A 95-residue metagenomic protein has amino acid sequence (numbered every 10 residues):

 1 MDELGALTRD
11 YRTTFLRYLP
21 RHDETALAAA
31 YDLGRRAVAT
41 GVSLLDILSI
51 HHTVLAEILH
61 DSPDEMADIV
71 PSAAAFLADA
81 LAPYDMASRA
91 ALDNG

Functional and structural regions predicted by a protein language model:
M1-N94: Non-catalytic regulatory/interaction regions at protein termini and inter-domain linkers
